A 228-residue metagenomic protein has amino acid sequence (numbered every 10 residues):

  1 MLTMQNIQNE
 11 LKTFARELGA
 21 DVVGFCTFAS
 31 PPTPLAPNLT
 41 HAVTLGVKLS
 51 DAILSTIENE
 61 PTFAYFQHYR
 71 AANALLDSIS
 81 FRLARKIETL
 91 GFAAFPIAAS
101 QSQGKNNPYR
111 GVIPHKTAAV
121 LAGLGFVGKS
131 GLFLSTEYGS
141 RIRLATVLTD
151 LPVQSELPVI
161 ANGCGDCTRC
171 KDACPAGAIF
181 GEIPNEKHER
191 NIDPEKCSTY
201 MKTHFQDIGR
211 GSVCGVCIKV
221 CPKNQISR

Functional and structural regions predicted by a protein language model:
M1-N73, S78: Non-catalytic, usually N-terminal nucleic-acid engagement modules in DNA/RNA processing proteins
P31-T33, A71-R228: Catalytic cores of enzyme domains
